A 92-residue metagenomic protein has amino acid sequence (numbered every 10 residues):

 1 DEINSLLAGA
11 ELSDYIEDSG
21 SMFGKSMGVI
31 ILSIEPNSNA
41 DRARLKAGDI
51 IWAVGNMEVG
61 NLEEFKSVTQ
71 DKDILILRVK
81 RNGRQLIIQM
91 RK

Functional and structural regions predicted by a protein language model:
D1-K92: C-terminal recognition in membrane/secretory proteostasis and scaffolding
